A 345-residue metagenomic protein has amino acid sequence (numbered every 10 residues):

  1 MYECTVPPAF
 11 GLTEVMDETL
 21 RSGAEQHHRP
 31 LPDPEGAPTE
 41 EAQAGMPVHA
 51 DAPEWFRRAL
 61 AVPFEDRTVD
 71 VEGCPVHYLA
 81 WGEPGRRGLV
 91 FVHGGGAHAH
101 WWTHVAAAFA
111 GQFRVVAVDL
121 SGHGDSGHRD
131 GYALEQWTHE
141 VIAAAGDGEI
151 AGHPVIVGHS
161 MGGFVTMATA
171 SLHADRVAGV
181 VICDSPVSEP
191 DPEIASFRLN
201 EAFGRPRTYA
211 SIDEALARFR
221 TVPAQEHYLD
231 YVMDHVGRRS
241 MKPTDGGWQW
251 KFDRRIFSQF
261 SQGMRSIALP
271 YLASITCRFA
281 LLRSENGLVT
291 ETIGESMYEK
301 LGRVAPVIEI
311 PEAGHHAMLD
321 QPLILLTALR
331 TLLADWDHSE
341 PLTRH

Functional and structural regions predicted by a protein language model:
M1-L89, G111-F113, I150-G152, A334-H345: Alpha/beta-hydrolase fold catalytic core
V69-C74, L79, A107, V116 (+2 more regions): Active-site loop/oxyanion-hole signature of alpha/beta-hydrolase fold enzymes
G94-H104, V115: Serine-hydrolase catalytic-loop signature spanning alpha/beta hydrolases and amidase-signature enzymes
G158, G162, T166: Gly/Ala-rich beta-loop-alpha elbow adjacent to hydrolase catalytic centers
S171, A178-A210: Flexible "cap/lid" loop of the alpha/beta hydrolase fold
A210-S266: Conserved alpha/beta-hydrolase catalytic His-Asp/Glu region
K242-K300, E309: Conserved serine/cysteine hydrolase catalytic core
A313-P322: Catalytic histidine-centered segment of alpha/beta-hydrolase-like enzymes
